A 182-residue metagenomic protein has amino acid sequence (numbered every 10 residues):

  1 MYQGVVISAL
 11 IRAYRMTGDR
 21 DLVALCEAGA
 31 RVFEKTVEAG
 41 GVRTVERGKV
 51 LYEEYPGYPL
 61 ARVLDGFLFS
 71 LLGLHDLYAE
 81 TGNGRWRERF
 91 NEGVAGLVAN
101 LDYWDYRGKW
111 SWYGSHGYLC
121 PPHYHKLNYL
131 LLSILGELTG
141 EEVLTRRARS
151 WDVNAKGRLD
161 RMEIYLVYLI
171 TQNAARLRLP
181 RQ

Functional and structural regions predicted by a protein language model:
M1, R43-D65, Y106-L127, L131 (+1 more regions): Carbohydrate-binding/catalytic loop surfaces
M1-L68: Extended ligand-binding groove/face enriched in aromatic
G4-D19, F69-N83, L127-E141: Well-ordered alpha-helical scaffold segments within catalytic/enzyme domains
L25-V45, R85-K109, R146-E163, N173: Long, well-ordered core segments of solenoidal/helical folds
Y55-W86, F90: A contiguous pocket-lining binding segment that forms or flanks enzyme active sites
E80, H125-Q182: Terminal, non-catalytic domain-edge segments
